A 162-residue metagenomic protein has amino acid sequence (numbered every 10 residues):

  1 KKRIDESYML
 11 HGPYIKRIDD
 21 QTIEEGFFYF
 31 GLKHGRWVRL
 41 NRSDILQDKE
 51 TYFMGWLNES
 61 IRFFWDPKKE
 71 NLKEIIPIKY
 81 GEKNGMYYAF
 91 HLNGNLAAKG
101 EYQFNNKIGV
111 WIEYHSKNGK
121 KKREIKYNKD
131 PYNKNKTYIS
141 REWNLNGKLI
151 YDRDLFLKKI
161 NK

Functional and structural regions predicted by a protein language model:
K1-K162: Glycine/tyrosine- and acidic-biased, solvent-exposed loop/turn segments at the edges of beta-strands
